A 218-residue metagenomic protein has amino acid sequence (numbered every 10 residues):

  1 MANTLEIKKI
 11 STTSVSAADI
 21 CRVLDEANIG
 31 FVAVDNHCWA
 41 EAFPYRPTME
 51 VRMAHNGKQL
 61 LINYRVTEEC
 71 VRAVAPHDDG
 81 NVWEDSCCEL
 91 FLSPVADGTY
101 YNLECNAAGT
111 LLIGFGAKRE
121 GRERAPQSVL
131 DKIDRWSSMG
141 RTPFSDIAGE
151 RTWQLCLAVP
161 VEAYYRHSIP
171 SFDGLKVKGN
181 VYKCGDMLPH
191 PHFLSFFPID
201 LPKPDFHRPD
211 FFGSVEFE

Functional and structural regions predicted by a protein language model:
M1-E218: Structural preference for beta-rich elements and adjacent junctions enriched in aromatics
